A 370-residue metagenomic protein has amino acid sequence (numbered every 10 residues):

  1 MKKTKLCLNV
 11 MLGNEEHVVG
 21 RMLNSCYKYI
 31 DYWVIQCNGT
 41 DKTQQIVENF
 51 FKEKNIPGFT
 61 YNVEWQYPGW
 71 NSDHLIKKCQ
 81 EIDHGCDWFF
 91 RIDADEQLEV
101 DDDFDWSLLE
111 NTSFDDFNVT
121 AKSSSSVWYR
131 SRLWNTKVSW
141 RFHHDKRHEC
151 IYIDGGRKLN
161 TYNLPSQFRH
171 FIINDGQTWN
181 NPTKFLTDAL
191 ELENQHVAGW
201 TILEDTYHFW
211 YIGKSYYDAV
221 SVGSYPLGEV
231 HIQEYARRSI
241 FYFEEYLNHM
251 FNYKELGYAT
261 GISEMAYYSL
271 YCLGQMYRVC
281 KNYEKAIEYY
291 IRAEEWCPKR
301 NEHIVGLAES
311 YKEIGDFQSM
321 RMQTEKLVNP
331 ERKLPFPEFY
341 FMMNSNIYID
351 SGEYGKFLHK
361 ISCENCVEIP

Functional and structural regions predicted by a protein language model:
N9-Y32: Short, well-formed alpha-helical segments that are part of the catalytic scaffolds of diverse glycosyltransferases
I35-V47, F51, E64-Q66, D93-A94: A conserved acidic beta->alpha catalytic loop
E48-K78: Conserved donor nucleotide-binding strand/loop of the catalytic core
P68-K77, D83, W88-F90, E96-E234 (+3 more regions): Catalytic-site signature of metal-activated, phosphate-bearing donor transferases, centered on the GT-A/GT-A-like
H196-T206, E245-A266, R332-M342: Flexible helix-coil transition and linker loops at the boundaries of alpha-helical arrays
